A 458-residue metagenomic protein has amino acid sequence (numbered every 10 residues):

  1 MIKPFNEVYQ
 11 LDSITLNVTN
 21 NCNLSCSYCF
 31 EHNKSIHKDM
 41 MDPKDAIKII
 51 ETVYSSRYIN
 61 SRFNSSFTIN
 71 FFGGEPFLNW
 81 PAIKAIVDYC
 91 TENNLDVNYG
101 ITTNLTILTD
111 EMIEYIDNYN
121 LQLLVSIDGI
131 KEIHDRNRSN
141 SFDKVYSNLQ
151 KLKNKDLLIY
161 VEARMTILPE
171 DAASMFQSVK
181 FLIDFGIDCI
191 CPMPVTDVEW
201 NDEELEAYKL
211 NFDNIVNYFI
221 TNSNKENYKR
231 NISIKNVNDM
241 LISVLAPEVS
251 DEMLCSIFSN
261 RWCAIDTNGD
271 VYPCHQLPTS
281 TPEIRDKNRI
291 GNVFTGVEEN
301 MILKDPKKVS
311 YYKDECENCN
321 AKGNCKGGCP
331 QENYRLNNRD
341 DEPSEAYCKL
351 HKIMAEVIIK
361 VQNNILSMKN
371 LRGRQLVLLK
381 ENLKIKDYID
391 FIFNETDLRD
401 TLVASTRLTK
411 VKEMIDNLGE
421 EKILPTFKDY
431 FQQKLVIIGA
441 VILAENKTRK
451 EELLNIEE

Functional and structural regions predicted by a protein language model:
M1-T15, N60-F63, L424-I456: N-terminal [4Fe-4S]-dependent radical SAM core
V8-D45: Canonical Radical SAM [4Fe-4S] cluster-binding loop centered on the CxxxCxxC motif and its immediate flanking residues
S35, A46-F72, N79-E204: Radical SAM/AdoMet-radical enzyme domain recognition
T52-F72, P343-K384: Short Fe-S-cluster ligation motifs
L210-L245, Q276-K326: C-terminal accessory region of radical SAM enzymes
S256-S259: Short, small/polar residue-rich loop motifs at catalytic or cofactor-binding pockets
V309-V357: Cysteine-cluster motifs in flexible loop/terminal segments that predominantly coordinate metals
